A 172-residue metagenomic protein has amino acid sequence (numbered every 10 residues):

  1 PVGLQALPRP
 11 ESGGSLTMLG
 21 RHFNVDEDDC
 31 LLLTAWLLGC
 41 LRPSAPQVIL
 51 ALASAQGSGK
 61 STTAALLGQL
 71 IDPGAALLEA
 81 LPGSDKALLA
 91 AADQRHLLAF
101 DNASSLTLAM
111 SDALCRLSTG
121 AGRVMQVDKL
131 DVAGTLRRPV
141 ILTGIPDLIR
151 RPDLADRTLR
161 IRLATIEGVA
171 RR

Functional and structural regions predicted by a protein language model:
P1-Q94: P-loop NTPase catalytic core of nucleic-acid-dependent motor ATPases
S15, D29, L33, T63 (+4 more regions): Helical mechanochemical/support elements of P-loop NTPase systems and associated helical scaffolds
M18, T63-L66, A109-L117, D153-R157 (+1 more regions): Alpha-helical scaffold elements adjacent to nucleotide-binding pockets in ATP/GTP-utilizing enzyme cores
Q47, Q94-H96, A121, L136-P139 (+1 more regions): Short glycine-/polar-rich loops that comprise or flank the Walker A/P-loop and associated switch/sensor motifs
D72, S111-V132, L163: Conserved catalytic/switch belt of AAA+ P-loop NTPases
L78-K86, A103-S105, G120-L136, T143-D153: Conserved Walker
F100-A103, A113: Walker B catalytic acidic pair
G134-R138, D147, P152-R172: Phosphate-sensing "switch" segment of ASCE/P-loop ATPases
